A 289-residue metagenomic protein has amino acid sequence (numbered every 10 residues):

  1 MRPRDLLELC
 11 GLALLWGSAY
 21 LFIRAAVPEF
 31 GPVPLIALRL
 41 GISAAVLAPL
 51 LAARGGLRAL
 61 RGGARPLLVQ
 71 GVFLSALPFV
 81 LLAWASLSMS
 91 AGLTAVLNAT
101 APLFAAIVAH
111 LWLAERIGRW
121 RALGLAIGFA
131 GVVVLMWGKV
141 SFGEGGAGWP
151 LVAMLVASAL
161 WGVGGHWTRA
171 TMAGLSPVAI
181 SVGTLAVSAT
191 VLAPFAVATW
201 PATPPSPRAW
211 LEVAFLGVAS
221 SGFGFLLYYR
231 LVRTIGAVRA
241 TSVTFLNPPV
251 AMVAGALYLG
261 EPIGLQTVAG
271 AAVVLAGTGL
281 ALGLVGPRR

Functional and structural regions predicted by a protein language model:
M1-L6, E29-V33, A37, A59-R65 (+3 more regions): Juxtamembrane helix-entry segments on the extracytoplasmic side of multipass membrane proteins
L9, G62-V72, I117-F129, L175-T184 (+1 more regions): Cytoplasmic-side transmembrane-helix entry/capping segments in multi-pass membrane proteins
C10-F22, L50, R65-S88, I107-V108 (+5 more regions): Hydrophobic alpha-helical transmembrane segments of multi-pass membrane transport proteins, especially secondary
A26, L35, R39, A85 (+8 more regions): Hydrophobic/aromatic residues within transmembrane alpha-helices of multi-pass small-molecule transporters
V27-L35, F79-T100, A173-V178, Y228-V243: Structural motif at transmembrane-helix junctions in multi-pass transporters
L38-R39, Q70, L97-T100, W120-L123 (+4 more regions): Hydrophobic core positions of alpha-helical segments in small-molecule transporters and transporter systems
G41, L47, V108, I117-K139 (+4 more regions): Hydrophobic transmembrane alpha-helices of multi-pass small-molecule transport proteins
V46-R58, L82, A101-A126, P249-A269: C-terminal transmembrane-helix exit sites in multi-pass transporters
